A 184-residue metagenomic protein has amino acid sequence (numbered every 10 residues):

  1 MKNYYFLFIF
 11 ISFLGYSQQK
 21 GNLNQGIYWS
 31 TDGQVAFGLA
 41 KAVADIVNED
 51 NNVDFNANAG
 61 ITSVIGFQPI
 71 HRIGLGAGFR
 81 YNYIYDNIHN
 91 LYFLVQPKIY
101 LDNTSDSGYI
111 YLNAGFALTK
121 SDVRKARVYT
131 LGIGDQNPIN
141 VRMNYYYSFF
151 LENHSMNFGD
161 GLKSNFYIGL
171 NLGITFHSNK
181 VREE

Functional and structural regions predicted by a protein language model:
M1-L23, L172: Bacterial Sec-dependent N-terminal signal peptides
Y16-D50, H177-E184: Sec-dependent signal peptide cleavage junction
Q25-W29, V53-A59, H89-F93, K125-Y129 (+1 more regions): Residues that define the transmembrane beta-barrel architecture of outer-membrane proteins
I27, T31-K41, A77-Y81, V95-P97 (+3 more regions): Transmembrane beta-barrel strands of outer-membrane/channel proteins
A36, P97, S164-E184: Outer-membrane beta-barrel "beta-signal"
L39-A57, G78-N90, L118-R124, S155-L162: Flexible, solvent-exposed loop segments that connect beta-strands
T62-Y145: Gram-negative (and chloroplast) outer-membrane scaffold detector with strong preference for beta-barrel transmembrane
Y147-L172: Membrane-interface module
